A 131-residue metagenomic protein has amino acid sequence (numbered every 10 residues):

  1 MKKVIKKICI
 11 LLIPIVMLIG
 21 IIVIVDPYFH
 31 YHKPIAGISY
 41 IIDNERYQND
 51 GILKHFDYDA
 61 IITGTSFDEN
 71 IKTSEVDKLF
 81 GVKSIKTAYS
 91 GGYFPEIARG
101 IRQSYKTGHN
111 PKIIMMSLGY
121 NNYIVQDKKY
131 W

Functional and structural regions predicted by a protein language model:
M1-K7: Positively charged n-region of N-terminal signal peptides that target proteins for export
K7-P27: Hydrophobic membrane-insertion alpha-helices, especially the h-region of bacterial N-terminal signal peptides
I10-P14, P34-Y40, G64-F67: Short acidic/polar alpha-helix capping motifs at helix-coil junctions
G20-K33, S74-D77: Short, charged N-terminal beta->alpha structural module
D26-Y47: Alpha-helical transmembrane signal-anchor/signal-peptide segments
A36-I42, I62, Y89-Y93: Short, flexible loop segments at the rims of nucleotide/cofactor-binding pockets, characterized by
I42-E69: Short extracytoplasmic
F67-W131: Membrane-embedded segments
